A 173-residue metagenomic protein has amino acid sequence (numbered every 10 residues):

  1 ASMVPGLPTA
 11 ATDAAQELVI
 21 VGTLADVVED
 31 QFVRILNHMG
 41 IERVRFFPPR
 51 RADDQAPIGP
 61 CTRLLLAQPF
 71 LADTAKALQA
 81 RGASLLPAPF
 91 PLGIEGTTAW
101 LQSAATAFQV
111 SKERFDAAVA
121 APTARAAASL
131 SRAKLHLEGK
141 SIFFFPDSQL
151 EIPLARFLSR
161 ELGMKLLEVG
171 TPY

Functional and structural regions predicted by a protein language model:
A1-Y173: An N-terminal assembly and electron-transfer interface module characteristic of large anaerobic redox and radical
